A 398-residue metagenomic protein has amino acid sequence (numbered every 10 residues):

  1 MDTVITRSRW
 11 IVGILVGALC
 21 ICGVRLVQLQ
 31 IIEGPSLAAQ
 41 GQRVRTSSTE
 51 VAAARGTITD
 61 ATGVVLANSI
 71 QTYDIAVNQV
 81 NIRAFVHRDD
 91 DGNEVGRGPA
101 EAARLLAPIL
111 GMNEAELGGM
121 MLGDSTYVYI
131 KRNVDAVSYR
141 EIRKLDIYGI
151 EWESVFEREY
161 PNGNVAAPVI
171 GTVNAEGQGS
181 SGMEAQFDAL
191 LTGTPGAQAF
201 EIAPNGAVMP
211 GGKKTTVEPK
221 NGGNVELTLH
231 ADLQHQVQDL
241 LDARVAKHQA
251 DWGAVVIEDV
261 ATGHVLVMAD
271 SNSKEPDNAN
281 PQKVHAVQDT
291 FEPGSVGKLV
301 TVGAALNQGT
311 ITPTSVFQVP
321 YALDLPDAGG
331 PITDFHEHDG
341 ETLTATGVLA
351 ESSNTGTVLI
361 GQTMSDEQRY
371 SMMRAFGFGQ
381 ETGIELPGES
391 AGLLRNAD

Functional and structural regions predicted by a protein language model:
D2-S36: Hydrophobic alpha-helical transmembrane signal-anchor segments
C20-G23, Q28-L29, E33-G34, V64-S69 (+14 more regions): Bacterial peptidoglycan biogenesis and beta-lactam-recognition machinery
L26-S48, V217: Aromatic-capped interface at the extracytoplasmic side of an N-terminal signal-anchor transmembrane helix
R45, E50-A54, P195, Q249-G253: Short, small/polar residue-rich loop motifs at catalytic or cofactor-binding pockets
S69-V80, V173, V267-S273: Short beta->alpha transition motifs characteristic of CBS
V77, G92-R97, E101-P108, G119-G222: Small/polar-residue-rich segments within soluble enzyme cores
Y127, M209-G253: Conserved, well-ordered alpha-helix/loop/beta-strand core segments that scaffold catalytic motifs
P204-K213, V255-F291, V300-D398: Beta-lactam-recognizing serine transpeptidase/beta-lactamase-like catalytic domain environment
